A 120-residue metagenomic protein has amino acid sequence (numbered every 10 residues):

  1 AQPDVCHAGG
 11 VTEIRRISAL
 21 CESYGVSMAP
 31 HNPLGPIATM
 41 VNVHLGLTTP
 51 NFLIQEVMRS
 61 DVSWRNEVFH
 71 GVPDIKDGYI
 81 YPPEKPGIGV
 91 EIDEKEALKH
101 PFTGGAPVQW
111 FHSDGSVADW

Functional and structural regions predicted by a protein language model:
A1-P86, E91: Shared catalytic-loop signature of beta/alpha-barrel
I88-W120: Extended hydrophobic packing segments that form well-structured cores
